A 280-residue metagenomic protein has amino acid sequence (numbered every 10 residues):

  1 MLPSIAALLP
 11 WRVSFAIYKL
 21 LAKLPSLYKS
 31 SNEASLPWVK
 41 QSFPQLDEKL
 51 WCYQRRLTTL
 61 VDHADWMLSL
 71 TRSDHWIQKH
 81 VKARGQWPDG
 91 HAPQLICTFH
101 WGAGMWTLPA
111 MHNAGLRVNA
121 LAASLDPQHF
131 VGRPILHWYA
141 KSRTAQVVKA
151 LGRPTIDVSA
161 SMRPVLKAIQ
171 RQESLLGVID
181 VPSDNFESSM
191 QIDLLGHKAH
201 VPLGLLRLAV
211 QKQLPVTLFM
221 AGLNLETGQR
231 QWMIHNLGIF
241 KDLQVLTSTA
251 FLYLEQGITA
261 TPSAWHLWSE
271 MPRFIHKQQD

Functional and structural regions predicted by a protein language model:
M1-M105, K141-Q146: Membrane-anchoring hydrophobic helices of lipid-metabolizing enzymes
Y28, H100, H137, K198 (+1 more regions): Charged, low-complexity surface patches
S31, A103, Y139-A140, S161 (+2 more regions): Residue-level preference for nonpolar/small residues embedded in alpha-helices
V81-R84, G152-S159, G238-I239: Short acidic-hydrophobic, aromatic-tinged amphipathic segments that line or gate anion-handling sites
Q86-Q94, R117-F130, T144, P164-Q191: Long, low-complexity, intrinsically disordered polar/charged segments
W87, L108-P109, T144-V148, V165-L166 (+2 more regions): Short amphipathic alpha-helical segments and helix-helix/interface helices
A92-D157: Catalytic core of membrane glycerolipid acyltransferases/transacylases, capturing the structured, soluble-facing
N113, S159-D280: Non-catalytic C-terminal accessory region of glycerolipid acyltransferases and related lyso-lipid remodeling enzymes
